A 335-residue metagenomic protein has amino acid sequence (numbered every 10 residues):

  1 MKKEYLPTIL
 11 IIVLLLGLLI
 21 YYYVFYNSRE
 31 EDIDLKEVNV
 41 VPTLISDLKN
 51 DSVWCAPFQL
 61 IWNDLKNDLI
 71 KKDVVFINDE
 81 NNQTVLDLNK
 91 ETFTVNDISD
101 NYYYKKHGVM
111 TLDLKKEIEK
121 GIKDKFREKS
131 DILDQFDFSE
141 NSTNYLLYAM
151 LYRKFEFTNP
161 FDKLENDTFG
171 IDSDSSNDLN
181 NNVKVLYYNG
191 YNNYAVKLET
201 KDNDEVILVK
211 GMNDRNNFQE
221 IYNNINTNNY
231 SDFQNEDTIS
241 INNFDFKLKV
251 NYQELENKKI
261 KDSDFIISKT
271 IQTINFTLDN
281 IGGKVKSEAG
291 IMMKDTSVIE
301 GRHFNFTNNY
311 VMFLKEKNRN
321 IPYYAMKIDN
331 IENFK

Functional and structural regions predicted by a protein language model:
M1-L14: N-terminal Sec-pathway targeting helices
L16-L19: Hydrophobic h-region of N-terminal signal peptides that target proteins for export in Gram-negative bacteria
Y21-K335: Hydrophobic-core positions in well-structured secondary-structure elements of globular domains
